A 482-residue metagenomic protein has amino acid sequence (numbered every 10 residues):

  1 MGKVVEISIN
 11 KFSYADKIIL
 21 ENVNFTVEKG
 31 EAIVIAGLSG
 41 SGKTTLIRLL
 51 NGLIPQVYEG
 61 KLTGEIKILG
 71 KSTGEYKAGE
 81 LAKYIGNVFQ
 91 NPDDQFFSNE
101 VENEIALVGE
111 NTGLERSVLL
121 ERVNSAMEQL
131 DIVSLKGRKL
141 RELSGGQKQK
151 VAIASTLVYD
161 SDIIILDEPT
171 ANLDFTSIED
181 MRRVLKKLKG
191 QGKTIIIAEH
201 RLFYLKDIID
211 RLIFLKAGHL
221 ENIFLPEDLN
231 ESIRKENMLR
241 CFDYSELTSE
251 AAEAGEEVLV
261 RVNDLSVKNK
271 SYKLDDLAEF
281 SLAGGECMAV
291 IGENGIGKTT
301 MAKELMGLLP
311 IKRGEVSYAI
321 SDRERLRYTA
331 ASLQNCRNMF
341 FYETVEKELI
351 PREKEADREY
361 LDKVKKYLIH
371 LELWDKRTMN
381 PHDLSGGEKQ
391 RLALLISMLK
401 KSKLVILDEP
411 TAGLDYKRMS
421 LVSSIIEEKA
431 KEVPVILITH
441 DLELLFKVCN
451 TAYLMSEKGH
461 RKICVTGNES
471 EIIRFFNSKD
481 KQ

Functional and structural regions predicted by a protein language model:
E59-S72, R313-R327: Conserved ABC transporter NBD signature motif
S117-L135, E359-K376: Conserved ABC ATPase "signature" region
K139-L143, Q147, N380-L384, E388: Conserved ABC ATPase signature
I153-A154, L394: Hydrophobic anchor residue at the start of the ABC signature
L157, S397-M398: ABC ATPase C-loop
I164-D167, V405-D408: Catalytic Walker B motif of ABC-type/P-loop ATPase nucleotide-binding domains
E199-H200, T439-H440: H-loop/switch region of ABC-family ATPase nucleotide-binding domains
H219-C241, G459-K481: Conserved beta-strand-loop-alpha-helix hinge in the C-terminal portion of ABC ATPase nucleotide-binding domains
